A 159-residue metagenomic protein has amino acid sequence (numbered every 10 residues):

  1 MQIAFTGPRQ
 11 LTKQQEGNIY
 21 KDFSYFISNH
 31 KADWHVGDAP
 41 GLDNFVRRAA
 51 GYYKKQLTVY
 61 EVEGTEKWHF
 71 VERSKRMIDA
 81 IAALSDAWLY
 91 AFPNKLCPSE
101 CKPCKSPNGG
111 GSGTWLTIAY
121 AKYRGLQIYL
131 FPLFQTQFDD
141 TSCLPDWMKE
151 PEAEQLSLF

Functional and structural regions predicted by a protein language model:
Q2, R9-E152: Acidic/glycine-enriched connector segments
